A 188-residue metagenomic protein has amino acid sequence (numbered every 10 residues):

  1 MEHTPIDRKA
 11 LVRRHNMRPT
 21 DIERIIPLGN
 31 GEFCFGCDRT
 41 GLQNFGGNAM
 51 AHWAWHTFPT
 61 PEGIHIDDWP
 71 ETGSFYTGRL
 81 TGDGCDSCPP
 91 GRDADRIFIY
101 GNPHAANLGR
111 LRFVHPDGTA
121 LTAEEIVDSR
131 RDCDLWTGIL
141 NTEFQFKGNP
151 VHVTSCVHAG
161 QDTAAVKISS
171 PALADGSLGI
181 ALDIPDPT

Functional and structural regions predicted by a protein language model:
E2-T188: Beta-sandwich/jelly-roll carbohydrate-recognition scaffolds of carbohydrate-active enzymes
